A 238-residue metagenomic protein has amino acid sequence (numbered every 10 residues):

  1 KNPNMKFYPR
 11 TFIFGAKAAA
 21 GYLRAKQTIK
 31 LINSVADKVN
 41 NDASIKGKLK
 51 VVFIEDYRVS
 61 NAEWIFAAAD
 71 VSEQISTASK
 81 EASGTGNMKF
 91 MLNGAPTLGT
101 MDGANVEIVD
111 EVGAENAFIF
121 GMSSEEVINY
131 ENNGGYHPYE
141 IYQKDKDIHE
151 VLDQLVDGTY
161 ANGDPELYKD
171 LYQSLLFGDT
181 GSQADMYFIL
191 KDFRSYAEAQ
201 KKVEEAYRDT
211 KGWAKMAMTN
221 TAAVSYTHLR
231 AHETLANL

Functional and structural regions predicted by a protein language model:
K1, A19-R24, R58-E63, S79-S83 (+3 more regions): Flexible loop/turn segments at secondary-structure boundaries
K1-A62: Long, K/E/R/D-enriched contiguous segments that form extended
K1-M5, F14-A16, R208-K211, A217 (+2 more regions): Histidine-centered catalytic/metal-binding microenvironments
F14-A19, F53-V59, E73-S79, G94 (+2 more regions): Short, flexible loop/turn elements at secondary-structure junctions
I29-I32, A36, Q200, A217 (+1 more regions): Short amphipathic alpha-helical coiled-coil/interface segments
D37-N41, V71, A78: Conserved helix-loop functional segments at active or binding sites
A67-A68, I75-K215, T221-A222: Catalytic binding pocket for nucleotide-activated donors in carbohydrate/polymer assembly enzymes
T227-A236: Conserved small/polar residues in nucleotide/adenosyl-binding loops
